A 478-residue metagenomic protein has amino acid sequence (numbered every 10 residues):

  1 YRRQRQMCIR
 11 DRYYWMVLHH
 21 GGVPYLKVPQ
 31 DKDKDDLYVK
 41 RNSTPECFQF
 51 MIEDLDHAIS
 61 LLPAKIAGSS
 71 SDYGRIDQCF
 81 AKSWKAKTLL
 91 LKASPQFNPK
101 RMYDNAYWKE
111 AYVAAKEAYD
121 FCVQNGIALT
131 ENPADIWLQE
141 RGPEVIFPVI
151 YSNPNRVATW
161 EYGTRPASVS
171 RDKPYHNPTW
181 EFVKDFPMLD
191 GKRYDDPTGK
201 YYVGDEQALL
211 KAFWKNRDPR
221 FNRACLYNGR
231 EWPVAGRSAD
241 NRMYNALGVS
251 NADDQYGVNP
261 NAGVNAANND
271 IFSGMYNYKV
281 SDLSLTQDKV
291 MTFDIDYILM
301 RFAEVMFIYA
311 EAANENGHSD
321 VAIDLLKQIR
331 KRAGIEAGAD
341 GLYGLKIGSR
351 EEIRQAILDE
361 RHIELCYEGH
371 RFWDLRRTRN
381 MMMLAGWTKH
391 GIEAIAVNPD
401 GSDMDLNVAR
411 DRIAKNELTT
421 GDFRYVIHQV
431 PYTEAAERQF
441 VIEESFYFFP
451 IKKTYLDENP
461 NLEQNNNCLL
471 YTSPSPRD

Functional and structural regions predicted by a protein language model:
Y1-R5, I9, Y471-D478: Single conserved hydrophobic/aromatic residue that forms the stacking wall/gate of nucleotide- or nucleobase-binding
R2-Q6, D11-D77, K87-A106, G248-S250 (+10 more regions): Aromatic-anchored glycine-rich loop motif in surface-exposed flexible loops
K27-Q30, S43, I66, P133 (+8 more regions): Solvent-exposed, flexible loop/coil residues
F48, D56-I59, R75-K82, K87-V258 (+1 more regions): An aromatic- and glycine-enriched ligand-binding surface/loop that stacks and positions planar moieties
A115, M306-F307: Short, hydrophobic/amphipathic alpha-helical packing segments that form internal helix faces or helix-helix interfaces
D135-D195, K289-L299, R330, L342-S473 (+1 more regions): Long, intrinsically disordered, low-complexity segments
R230-V234, I335-A339, I363-Y367: Intrinsically disordered or highly flexible coil/loop and linker segments, enriched in small and charged/polar residues
G257-A266: Helical catalytic core of nucleic-acid polymerases
